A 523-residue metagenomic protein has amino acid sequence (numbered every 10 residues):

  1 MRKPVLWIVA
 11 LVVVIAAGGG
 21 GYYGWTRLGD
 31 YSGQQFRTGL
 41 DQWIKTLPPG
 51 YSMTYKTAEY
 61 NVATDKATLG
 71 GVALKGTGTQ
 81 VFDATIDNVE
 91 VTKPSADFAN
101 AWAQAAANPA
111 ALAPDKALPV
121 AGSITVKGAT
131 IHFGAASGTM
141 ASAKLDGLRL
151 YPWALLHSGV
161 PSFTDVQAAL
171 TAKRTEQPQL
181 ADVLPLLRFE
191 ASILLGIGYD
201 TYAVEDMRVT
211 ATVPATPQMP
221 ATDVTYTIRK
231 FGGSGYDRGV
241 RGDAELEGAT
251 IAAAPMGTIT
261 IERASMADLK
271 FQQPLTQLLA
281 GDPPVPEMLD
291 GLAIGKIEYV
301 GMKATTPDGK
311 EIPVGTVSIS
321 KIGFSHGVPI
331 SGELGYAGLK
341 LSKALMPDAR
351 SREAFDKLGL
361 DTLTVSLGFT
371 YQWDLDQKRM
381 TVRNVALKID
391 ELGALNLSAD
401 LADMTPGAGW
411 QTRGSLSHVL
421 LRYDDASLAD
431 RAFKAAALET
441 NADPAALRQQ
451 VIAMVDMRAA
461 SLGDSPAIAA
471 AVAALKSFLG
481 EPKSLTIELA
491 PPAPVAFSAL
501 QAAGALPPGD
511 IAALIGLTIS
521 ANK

Functional and structural regions predicted by a protein language model:
M1-A17, G21: N-terminal Sec-pathway targeting helices
G18-K523: Glycine-rich, small/hydroxylated-residue low-complexity segments
